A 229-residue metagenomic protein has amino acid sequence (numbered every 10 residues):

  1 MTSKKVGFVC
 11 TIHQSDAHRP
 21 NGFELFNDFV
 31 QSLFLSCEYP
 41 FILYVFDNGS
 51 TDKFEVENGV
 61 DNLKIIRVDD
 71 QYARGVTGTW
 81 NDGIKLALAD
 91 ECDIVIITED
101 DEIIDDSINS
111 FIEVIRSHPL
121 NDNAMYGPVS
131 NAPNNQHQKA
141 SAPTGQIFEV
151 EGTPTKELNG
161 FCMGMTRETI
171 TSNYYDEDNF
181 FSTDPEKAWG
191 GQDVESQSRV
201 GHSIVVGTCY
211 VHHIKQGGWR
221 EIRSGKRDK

Functional and structural regions predicted by a protein language model:
K4-C10, L33, I42-V45: Hydrophobic targeting segments
A17-H18, F46-E55, I103: A conserved acidic beta->alpha catalytic loop
P20-G22, N179-K229: C-terminal catalytic/acceptor-binding lobe
F23-P40: Short, acidic, metal-binding catalytic loop of nucleotide-sugar glycosyltransferases
P40-S50, V68-D70: Short beta-strand/loop segment that forms part of the nucleotide-sugar
D70-A87: Glycine-rich, basic loop-to-helix element that forms the pyrophosphate-binding segment of sugar-nucleotide handling
C92-I103: Short beta-strand-to-loop acidic/aromatic patch adjacent to the donor-nucleotide binding site
D105-N179: Conserved catalytic core of nucleotide-sugar-dependent glycosyltransferases
